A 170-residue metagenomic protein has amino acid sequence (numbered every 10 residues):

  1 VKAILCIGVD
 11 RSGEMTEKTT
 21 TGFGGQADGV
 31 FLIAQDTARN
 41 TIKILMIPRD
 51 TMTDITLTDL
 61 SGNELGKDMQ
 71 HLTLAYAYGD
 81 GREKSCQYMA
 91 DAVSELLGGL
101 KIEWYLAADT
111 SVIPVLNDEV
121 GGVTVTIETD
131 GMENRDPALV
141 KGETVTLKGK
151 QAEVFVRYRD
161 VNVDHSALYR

Functional and structural regions predicted by a protein language model:
V1-R170: Non-catalytic, solvent-exposed segments at the cell envelope interface
